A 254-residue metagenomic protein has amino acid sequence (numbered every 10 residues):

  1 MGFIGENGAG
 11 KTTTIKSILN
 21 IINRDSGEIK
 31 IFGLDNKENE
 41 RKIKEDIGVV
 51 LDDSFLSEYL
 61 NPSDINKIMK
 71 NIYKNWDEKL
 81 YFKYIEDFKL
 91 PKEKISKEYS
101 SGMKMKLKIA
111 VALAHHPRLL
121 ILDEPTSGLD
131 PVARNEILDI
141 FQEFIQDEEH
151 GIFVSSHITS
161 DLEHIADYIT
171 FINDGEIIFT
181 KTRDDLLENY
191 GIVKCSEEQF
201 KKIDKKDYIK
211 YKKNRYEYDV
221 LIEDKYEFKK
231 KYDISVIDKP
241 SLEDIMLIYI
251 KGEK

Functional and structural regions predicted by a protein language model:
M1-S160, H164-N173: ABC transporter nucleotide-binding domains
T14, S26, D77, S196 (+2 more regions): Helix N-terminus capping/helix-initiation residues
L80-K83, Q199, S241, I245: Exposed alpha-helical structural elements
L120-I121, Q199-I203, Y226-K230, D244: Short, surface-exposed beta-strand/loop "edge" segments at domain boundaries and coil↔beta transitions
L138-I222: ABC transporter nucleotide-binding domain
Y208-K254: C-terminal coupling/interaction segments
